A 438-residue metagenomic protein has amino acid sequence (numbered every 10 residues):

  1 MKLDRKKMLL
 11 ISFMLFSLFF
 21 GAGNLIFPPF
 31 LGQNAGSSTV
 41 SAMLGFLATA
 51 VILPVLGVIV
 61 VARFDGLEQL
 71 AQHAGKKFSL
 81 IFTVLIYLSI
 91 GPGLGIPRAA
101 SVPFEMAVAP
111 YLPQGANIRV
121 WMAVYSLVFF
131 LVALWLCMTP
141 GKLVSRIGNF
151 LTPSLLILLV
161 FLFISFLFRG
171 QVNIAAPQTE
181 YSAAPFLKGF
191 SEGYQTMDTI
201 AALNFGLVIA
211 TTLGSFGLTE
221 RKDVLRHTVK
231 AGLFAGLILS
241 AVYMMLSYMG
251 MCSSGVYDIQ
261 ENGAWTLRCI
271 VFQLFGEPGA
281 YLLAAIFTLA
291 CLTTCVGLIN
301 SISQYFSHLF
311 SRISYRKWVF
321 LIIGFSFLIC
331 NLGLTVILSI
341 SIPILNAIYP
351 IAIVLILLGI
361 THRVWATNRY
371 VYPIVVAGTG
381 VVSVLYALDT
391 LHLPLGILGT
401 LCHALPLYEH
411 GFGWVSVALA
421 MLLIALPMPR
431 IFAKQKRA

Functional and structural regions predicted by a protein language model:
L10-F20, S165-V172, Y181-L246, A284-C291 (+2 more regions): Hydrophobic, membrane-embedded alpha-helices of multi-pass small-molecule transporters
F30, S79-P113, C291-H308: Hydrophobic transmembrane alpha-helices that form the core helical bundles of multi-pass secondary transporters
I52, L56, S154-F166, V229-S254 (+1 more regions): Selective recognition of specific alpha-helical transmembrane segments in multi-pass small-molecule
A62-Q69, F130-L151, S215-L218, L328-I340 (+1 more regions): Membrane-water interface regions at transmembrane-helix termini and the short interhelical loops of multi-pass membrane
L67-G75, V242-L292, P343: TM-loop-TM module centered on a large, flexible mid-protein loop between adjacent transmembrane helices in multi-pass
P92, I96, L156-Y181, T199-I200 (+3 more regions): Hydrophobic alpha-helical segments and their helix-loop junctions in multi-pass secondary transporters
L136-F166, S341-I353, Y372-V382: Membrane-interface loop-to-helix entry segments
R169, Q178, N368-A438: A generic transmembrane alpha-helix motif of multi-pass inner-membrane proteins
